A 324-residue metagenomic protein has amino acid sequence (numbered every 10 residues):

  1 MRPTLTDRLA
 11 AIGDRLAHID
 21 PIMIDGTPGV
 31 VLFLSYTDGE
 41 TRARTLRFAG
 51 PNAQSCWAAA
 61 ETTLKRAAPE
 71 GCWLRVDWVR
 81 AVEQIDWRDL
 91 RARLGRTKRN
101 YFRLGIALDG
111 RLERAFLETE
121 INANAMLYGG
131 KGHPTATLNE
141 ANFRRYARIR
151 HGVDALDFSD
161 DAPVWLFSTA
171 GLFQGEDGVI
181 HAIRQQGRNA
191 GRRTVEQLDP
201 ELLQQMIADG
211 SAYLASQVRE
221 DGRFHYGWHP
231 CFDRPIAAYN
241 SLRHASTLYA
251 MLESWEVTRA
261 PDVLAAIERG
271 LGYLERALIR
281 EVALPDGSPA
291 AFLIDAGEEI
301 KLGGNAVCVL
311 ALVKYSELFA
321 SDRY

Functional and structural regions predicted by a protein language model:
M1-R47, P51, W57-L74, V79-Q84 (+6 more regions): Low-complexity, Ser/Thr/Pro/Gly-enriched N-terminal "stalk/linker" regions
Q186-P200, A245-P261, V307-S321: Well-ordered alpha-helical scaffold segments within catalytic/enzyme domains
M206, R323-Y324: An active-site-proximal structural segment forming one wall of the substrate-binding cleft that immediately precedes
L242-R243, K301-G304: Extracytoplasmic catalytic/substrate-binding loops of multi-pass membrane glycan-assembly enzymes
A265-E268, R323: Short sequence/structural elements of tandem HEAT/ARM alpha-solenoid repeats
D286-I300: Surface-exposed, polar helix/loop patches in the mature regions of secreted/periplasmic/lumenal proteins that form
E299-L302, E317: Short, charge-rich binding segments
